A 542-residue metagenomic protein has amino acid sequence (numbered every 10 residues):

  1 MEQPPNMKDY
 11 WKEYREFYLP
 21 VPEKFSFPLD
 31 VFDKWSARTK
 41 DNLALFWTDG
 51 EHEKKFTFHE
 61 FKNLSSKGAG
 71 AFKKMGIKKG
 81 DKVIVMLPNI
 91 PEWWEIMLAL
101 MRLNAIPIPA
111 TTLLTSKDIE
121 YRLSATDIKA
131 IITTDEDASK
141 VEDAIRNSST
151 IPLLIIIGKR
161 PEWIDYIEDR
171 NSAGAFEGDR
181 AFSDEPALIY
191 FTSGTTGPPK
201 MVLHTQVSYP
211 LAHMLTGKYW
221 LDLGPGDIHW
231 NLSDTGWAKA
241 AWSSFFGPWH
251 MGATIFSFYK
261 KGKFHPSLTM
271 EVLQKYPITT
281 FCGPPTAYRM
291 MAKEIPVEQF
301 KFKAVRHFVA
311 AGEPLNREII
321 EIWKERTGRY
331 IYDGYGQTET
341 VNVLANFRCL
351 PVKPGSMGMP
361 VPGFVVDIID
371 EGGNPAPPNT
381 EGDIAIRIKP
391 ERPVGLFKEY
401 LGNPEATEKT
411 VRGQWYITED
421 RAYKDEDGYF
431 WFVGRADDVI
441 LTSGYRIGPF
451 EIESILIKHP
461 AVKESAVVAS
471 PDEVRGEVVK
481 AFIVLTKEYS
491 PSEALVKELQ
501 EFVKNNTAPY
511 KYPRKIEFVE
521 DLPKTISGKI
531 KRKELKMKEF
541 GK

Functional and structural regions predicted by a protein language model:
K40-L43, P161-E162, S172-F191, G197-P198 (+1 more regions): Conserved pre-ATP/AMP-binding loop-to-beta segment of ANL
G50-E51, E136-S183: ANL superfamily adenylate-forming
K54-H59, R180, A187-L211: Conserved AMP-binding A3 loop
K62-G70, N171, V202-G224, K239 (+1 more regions): Conserved structural elements of the adenylate-forming
L114, I131-T133, Q274, F281 (+6 more regions): AMP-binding/adenylate-forming catalytic core of the ANL superfamily
P210-N231, T235-T279, E294: Conserved AMP-binding/adenylation subdomain of ANL enzymes
H250, I278-G283, A292-K353, V365: Gly/Ser/Thr-rich phosphate-binding loop
G363, N374-K409, I447: Conserved ATP/PPi-binding loop(s) of AMP-dependent carboxylate-activating enzymes
